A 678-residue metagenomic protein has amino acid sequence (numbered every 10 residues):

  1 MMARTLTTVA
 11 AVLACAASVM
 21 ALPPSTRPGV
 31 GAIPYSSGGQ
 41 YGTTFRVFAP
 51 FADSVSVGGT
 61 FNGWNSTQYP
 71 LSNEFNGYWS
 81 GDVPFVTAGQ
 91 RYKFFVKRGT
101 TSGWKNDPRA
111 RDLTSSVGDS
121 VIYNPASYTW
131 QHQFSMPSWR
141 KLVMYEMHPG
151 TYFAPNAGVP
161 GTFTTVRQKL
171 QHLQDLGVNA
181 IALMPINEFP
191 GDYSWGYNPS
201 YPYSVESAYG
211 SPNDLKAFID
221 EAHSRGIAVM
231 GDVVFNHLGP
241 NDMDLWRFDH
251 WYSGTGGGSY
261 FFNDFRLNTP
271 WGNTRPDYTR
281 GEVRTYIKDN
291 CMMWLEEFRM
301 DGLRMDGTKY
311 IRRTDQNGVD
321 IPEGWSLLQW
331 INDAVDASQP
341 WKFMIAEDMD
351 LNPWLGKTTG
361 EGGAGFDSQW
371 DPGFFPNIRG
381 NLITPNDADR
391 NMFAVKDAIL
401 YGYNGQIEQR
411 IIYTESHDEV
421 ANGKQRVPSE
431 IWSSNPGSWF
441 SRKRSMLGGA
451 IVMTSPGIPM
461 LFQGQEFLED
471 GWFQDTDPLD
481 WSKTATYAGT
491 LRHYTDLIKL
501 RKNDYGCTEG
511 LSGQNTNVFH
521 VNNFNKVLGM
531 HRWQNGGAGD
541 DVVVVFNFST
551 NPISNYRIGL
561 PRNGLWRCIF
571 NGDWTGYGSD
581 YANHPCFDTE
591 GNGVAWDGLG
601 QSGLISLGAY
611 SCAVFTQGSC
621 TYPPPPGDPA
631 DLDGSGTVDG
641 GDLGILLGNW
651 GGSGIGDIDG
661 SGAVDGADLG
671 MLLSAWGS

Functional and structural regions predicted by a protein language model:
V19-T44, F51, Q68-E146, T151-G158 (+2 more regions): The feature marks proteins involved in alpha-glucan
V47, M147, L173, L183 (+12 more regions): Conserved, mostly hydrophobic/aromatic
F48-V55, P561-G564: Short proline/glycine-enriched turn/loop motifs at strand-loop junctions of beta-rich domains
A88-Y92, N583-Y622: C-terminal beta-strand-rich structural cap/linker in extracellular carbohydrate-active enzymes
Q90, S482-F519, R562, S611-V614: Aromatic- and carboxylate-lined catalytic core of secreted/periplasmic carbohydrate-active enzymes
D112-L113, Q131-W139, M144, H148-D320 (+2 more regions): Substrate-binding/active-site clefts of carbohydrate-active enzymes
S115-G118, R299, D315-G318, P322-Q474 (+3 more regions): Conserved alpha/beta catalytic core and glycan-binding cleft of carbohydrate-active enzymes
L632-S653, S661-S678: Alpha-helical segments with a strong preference for the paired helices of cellulosomal dockerin domains
